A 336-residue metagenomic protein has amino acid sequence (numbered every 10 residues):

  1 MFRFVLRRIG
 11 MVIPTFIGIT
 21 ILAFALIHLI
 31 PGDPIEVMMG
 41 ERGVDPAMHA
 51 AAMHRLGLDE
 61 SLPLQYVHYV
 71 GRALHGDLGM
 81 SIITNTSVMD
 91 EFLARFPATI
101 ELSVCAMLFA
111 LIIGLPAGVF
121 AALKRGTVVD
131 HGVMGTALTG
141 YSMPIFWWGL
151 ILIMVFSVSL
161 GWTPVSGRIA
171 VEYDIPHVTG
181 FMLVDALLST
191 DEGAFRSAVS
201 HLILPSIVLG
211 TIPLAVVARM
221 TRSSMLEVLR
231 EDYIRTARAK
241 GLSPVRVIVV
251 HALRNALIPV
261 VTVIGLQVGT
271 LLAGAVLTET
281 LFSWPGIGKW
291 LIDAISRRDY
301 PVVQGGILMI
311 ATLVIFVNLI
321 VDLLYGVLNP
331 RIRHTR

Functional and structural regions predicted by a protein language model:
F2-M11, A117-L152, I258-V260: Cytoplasmic-entry segments and transmembrane alpha-helices of multi-pass inner-membrane transporters
F2-R3, F96-V129, V158, I175-R336: Alpha-helical transmembrane segments of integral membrane proteins, especially multi-pass inner/plasma-membrane
I9, A52, L62-L78, V88 (+7 more regions): Hydrophobic alpha-helical segments of integral membrane proteins, encompassing both true transmembrane helices
G10-P14, L62, V104, V303: Membrane-interface helix starts
T15-V67, F156-A194: Hydrophobic alpha-helical transmembrane segments of membrane transport/permease proteins and related membrane-embedded
I30, G140-M143, L272: Transmembrane helix irregularities
D59-L115: An internal, D/E-rich "acidic patch" concept
